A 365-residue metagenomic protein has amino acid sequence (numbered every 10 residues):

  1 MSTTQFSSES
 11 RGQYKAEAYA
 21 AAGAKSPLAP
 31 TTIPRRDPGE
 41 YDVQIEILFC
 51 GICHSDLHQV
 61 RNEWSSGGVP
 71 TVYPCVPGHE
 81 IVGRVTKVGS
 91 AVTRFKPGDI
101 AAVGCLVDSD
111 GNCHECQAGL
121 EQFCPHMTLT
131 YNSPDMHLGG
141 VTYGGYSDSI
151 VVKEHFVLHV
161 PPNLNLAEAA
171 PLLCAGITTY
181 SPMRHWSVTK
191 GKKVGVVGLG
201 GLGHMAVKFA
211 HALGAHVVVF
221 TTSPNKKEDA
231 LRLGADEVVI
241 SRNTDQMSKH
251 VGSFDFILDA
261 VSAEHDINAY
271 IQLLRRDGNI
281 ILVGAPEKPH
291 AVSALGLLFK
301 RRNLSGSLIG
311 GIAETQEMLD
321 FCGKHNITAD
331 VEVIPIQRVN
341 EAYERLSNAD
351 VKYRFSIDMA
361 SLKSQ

Functional and structural regions predicted by a protein language model:
S2-Y14, I312-Q365: C-terminal hydrophobic helical "lid"/dimerization subdomain of Rossmann-like NAD(P)H-dependent oxidoreductases
P34-C50, W64-Q117, Q122, P161-L164: Glycine-rich beta-strand-centered segment in the early N-terminal region that forms part of a ligand/cofactor-binding
I100, K193, G278-N279, N303: Short glycine-centered segments of the SAM/dcSAM-binding site in methyltransferase folds
S109-V197: NAD(P)H dinucleotide-binding glycine-rich loop of Rossmann-like/cofactor-binding domains, especially the beta1-alpha1
K190-L199, F209-A269: Adenosine-nucleotide cofactor-binding segment
G203-H204: N-terminal Rossmann-fold NAD(P) dinucleotide-binding loop
L274-R276: Helix-to-beta-strand junctions that scaffold the AdoMet/dcAdoMet cofactor pocket in Class I SAM-dependent enzymes
G284-R301, I312-D320: Rossmann-fold NAD(P)-binding glycine/threonine-rich loop
